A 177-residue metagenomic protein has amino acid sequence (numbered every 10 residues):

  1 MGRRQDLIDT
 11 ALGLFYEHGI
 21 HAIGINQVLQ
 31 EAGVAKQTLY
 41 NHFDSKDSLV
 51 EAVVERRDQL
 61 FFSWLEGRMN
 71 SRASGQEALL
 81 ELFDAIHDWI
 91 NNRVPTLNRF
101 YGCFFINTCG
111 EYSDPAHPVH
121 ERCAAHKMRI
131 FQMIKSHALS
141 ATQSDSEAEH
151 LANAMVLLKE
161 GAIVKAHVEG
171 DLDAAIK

Functional and structural regions predicted by a protein language model:
R3-A11, V28, V53-R57, F61 (+1 more regions): Generic hydrophobic, amphipathic alpha-helix propensity
D6, L14-A52: Helix-turn-helix
L7-F15, I86, K159: Short hydrophobic clusters on alpha-helical segments that form packing/core surfaces in small helical domains
A52, E66-L97, A152-M155: Hydrophobic alpha-helical connector segments
E77, S113-S140: Amphipathic alpha-helical packing segments from all-alpha helical-bundle domains
N92, G110-P115, S136, V156-A174: Amphipathic C-terminal alpha-helical segment
V94-H117, E121: Amphipathic alpha-helical segments used for helix-helix packing
Y101-N107, S146-K165: Hydrophobic alpha-helical segments that form the core of small-molecule binding pockets and/or dimer interfaces
